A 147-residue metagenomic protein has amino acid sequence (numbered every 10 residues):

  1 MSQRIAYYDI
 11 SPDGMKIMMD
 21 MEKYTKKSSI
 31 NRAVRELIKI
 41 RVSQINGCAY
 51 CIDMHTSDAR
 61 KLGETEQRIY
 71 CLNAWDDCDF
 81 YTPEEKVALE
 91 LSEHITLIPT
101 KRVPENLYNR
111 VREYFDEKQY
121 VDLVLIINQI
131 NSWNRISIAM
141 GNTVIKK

Functional and structural regions predicted by a protein language model:
M1-K147: Hydrophobic alpha-helical segments
